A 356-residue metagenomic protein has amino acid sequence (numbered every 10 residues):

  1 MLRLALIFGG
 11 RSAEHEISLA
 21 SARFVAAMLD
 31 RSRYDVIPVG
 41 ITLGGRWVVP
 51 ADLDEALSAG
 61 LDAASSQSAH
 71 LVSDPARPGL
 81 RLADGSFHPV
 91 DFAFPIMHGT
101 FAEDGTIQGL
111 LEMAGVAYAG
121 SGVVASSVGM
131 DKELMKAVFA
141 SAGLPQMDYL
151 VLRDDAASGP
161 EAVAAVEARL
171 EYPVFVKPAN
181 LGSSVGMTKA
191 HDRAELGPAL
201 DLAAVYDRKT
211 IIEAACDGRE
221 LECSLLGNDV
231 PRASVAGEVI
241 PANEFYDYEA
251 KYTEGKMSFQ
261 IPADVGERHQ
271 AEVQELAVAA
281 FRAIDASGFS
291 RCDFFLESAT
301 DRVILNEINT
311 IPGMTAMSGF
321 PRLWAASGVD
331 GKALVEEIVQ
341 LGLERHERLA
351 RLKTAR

Functional and structural regions predicted by a protein language model:
M1-V124, V128-L134, L152-A164, L341-R356: ATP-binding N-terminal substructure of ATP-dependent carboxylate-amine bond-forming enzymes
L2, F8-R11, G143, G266-R356: ATP-dependent carboxylate activation and anion-phosphoryl transfer catalytic cores that bind Mg-ATP to form
L2, P78, M147, L170-Y172 (+5 more regions): Change "...and in nucleic-acid phosphodiester-cleaving endonucleases..." to "...and in nucleic-acid processing enzymes
L2-F8, S12-A13, A20-R23, A83 (+2 more regions): Active-site nucleotide/adenylate-binding loops and adjacent lid/helix of ATP-dependent enzymes
V36, A117-Y118, Q146, V174 (+1 more regions): Hydrophobic beta-strand scaffold residues
G109-Y118, D192, G197, A326-S327: A glycine- and small-aliphatic-rich helix-loop capping segment at beta-alpha/alpha-beta transitions that lines
H191-E275, S298, R302-I304: Phosphate-binding site of ATP-dependent enzymes
